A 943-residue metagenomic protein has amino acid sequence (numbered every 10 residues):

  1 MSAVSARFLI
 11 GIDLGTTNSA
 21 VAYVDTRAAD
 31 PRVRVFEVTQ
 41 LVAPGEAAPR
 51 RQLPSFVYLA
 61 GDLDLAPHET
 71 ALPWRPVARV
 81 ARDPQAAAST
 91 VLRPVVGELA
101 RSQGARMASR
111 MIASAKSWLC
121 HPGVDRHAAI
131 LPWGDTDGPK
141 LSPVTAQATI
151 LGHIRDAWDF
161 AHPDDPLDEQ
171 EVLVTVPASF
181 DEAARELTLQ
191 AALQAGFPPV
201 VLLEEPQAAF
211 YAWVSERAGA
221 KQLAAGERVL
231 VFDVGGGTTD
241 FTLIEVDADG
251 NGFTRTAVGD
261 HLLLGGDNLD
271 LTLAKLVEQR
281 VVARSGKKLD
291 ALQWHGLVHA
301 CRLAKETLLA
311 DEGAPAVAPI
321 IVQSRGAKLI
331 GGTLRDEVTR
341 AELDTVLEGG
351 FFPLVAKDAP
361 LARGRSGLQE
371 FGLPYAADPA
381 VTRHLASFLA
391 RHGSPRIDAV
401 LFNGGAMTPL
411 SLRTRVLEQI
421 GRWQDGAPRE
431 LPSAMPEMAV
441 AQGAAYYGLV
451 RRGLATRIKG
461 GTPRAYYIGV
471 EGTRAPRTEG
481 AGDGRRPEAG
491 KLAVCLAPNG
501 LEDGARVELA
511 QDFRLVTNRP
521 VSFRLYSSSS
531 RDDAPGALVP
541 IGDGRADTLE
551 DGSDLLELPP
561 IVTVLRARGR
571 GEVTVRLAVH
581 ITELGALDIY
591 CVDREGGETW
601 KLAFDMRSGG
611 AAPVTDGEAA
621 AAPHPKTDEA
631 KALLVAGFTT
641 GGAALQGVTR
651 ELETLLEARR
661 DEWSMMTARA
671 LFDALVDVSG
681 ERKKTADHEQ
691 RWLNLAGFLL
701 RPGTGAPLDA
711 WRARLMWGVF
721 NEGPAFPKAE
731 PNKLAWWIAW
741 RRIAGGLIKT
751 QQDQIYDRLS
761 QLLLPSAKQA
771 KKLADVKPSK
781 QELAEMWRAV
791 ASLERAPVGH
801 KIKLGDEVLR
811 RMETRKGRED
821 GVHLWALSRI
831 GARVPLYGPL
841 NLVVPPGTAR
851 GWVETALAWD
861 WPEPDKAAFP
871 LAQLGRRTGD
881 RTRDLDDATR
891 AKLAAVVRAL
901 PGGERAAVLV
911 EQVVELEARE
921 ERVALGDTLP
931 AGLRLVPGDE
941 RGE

Functional and structural regions predicted by a protein language model:
M1-H127, V201, A208, F253 (+18 more regions): Early-domain small/polar-rich strand-loop-helix modules and first-structured segments of the mature chain
M1-R7, L202-F232, A390-R391, A439-R457: Conserved phosphate-binding catalytic cores of ATP/NTP-utilizing and phosphoryl-transfer enzymes
A3-L9, L14-T16, F36-Q40, Q279-G332 (+13 more regions): Acidic, glycine/GT-rich loop-and beta-edge segments that sit at the periphery of enzyme/chaperone cores
R34-Q194, E204, N268-A318, Q323-R363 (+1 more regions): Phosphate-binding loop and its immediate beta->loop->alpha context in nucleotide/phosphate-handling enzymes
S89-T90, P198, S324-H392, A455-T704 (+5 more regions): Acidic low-complexity intrinsically disordered segments
T149-D165, A209-Q222, G350-I397, R415 (+1 more regions): Phosphate/ATP-binding catalytic cores across multiple sugar-kinase/actin-like superfamilies, primarily ASKHA
V172-L187, R325-A327, L373-D378, R396-Q419 (+3 more regions): Glycine-rich phosphate-binding loops at beta-strand->alpha-helix junctions
I589, T649-L656, E689-R701, E730-G746 (+4 more regions): Amphipathic alpha-helical elements of HEAT/ARM-like alpha-solenoid repeat scaffolds that form extended
